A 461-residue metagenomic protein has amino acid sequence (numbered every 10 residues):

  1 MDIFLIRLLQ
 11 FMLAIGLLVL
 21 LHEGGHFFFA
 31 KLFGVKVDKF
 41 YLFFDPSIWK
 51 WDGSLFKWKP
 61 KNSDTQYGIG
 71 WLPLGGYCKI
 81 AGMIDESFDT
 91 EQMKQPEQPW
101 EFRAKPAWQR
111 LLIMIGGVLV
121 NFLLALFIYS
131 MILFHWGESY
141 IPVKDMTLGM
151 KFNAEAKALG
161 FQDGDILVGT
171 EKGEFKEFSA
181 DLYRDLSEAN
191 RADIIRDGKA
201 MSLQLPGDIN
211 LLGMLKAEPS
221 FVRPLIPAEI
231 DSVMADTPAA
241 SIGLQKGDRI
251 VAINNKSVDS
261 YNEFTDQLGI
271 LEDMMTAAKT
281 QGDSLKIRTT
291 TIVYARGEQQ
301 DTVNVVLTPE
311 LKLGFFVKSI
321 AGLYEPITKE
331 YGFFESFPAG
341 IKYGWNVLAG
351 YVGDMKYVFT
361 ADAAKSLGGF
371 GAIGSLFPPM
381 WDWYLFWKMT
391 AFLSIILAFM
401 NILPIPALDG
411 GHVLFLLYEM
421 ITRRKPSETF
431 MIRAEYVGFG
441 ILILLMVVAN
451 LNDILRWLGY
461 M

Functional and structural regions predicted by a protein language model:
D2, P96-K105, E218-A252, S257 (+4 more regions): Functional transmembrane alpha-helices
I3-M93, M400-T422: Small-residue-rich helix-interface/hinge motifs
Q10, A14, G76, I80-N153 (+2 more regions): Internal alpha-helical transmembrane segments
F28-F29, F33, V37, Y41 (+4 more regions): Membrane-interfacial segments
Q66, G198-S202, E298-N304: Short, mixed charged/polar active-site loops that provide acid/base catalysis or chelate metal/phosphate cofactors
D89-I128, T170-G213: Interdomain regulatory linker/hinge segments that flank or connect interaction modules in polarity/junction/synaptic
F127-H135, A398, I402, M446-D453: Hydrophobic membrane-targeting alpha-helices
I132-K176, K216-A252, K256-S260: PDZ/PDZ-like domain segments forming the peptide/carboxylate-binding groove, activating on the N-terminal beta-strands
